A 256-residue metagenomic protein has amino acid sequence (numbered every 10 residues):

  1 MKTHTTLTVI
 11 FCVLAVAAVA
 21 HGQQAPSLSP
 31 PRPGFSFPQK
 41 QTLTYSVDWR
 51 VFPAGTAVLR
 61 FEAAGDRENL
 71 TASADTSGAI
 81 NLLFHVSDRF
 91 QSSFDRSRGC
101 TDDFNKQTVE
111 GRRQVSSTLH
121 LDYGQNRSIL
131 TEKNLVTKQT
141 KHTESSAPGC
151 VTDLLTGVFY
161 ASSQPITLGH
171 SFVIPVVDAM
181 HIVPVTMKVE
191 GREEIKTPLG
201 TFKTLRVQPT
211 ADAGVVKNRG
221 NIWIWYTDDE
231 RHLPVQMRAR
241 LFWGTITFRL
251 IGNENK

Functional and structural regions predicted by a protein language model:
M1-T5: Positively charged n-region of N-terminal signal peptides that target proteins for export
T8-A17: Bacterial N-terminal signal peptides
V16-P26: Bacterial Sec-dependent signal peptides at the C-terminal "C-region" and cleavage site
Q24-Q125, Y160-K256: Acidic, serine/threonine-rich low-complexity disordered tracts
V115-A161: Hydrophobic, well-structured mid-protein blocks that either form specific transmembrane helices
